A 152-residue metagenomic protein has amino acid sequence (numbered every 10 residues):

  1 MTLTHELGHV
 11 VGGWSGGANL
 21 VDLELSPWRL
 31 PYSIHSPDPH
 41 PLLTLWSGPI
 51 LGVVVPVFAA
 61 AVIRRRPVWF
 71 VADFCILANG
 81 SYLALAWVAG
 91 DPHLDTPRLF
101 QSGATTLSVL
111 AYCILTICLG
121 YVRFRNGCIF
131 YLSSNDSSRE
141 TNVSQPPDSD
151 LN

Functional and structural regions predicted by a protein language model:
M1-L42: Small-residue-rich helix-interface/hinge motifs
M1-T4, L77, Q145: A subset of signal/propeptide-processing and intrinsically disordered low-complexity segments in secreted/extracellular
L23, Y32-Y131: Metalloprotease/metallohydrolase-associated module, dominated by Zn2+-dependent proteases
L132-N152: Short, highly charged, low-complexity non-transmembrane loops/tails of multi-pass membrane proteins
